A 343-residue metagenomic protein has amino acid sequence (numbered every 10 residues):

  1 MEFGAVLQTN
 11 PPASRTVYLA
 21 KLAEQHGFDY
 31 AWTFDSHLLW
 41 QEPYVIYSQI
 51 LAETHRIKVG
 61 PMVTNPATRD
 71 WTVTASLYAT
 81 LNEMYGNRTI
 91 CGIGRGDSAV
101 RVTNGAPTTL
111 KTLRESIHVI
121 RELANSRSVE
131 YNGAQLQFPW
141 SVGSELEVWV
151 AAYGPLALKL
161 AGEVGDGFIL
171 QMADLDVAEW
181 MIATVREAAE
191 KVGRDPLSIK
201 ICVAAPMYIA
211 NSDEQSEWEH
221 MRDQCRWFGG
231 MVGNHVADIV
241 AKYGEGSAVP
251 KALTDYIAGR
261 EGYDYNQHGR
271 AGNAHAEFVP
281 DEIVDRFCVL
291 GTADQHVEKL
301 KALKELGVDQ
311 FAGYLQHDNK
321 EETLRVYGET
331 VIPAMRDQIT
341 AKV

Functional and structural regions predicted by a protein language model:
M1-M62, L146, I339, V343: N-terminal beta1-alpha1-beta2 module of alpha/beta enzyme domains
E2-S14, T64-W71, V142-Y153, M207-A210 (+1 more regions): Active-site mouth loops of central-metabolism enzymes
F3-L7, A31-T33, K58-M62, T89-I93 (+4 more regions): Hydrophobic faces of well-ordered beta-strands that scaffold small-molecule active sites in alpha/beta enzyme cores
P11-A23, L77, A152-L160, T292-A302: Short, acidic/polar
A23, G27, I50, L81 (+8 more regions): Conserved, mostly hydrophobic/aromatic
F28, G86, G165-D166, V308: A structural motif
Y30-E53, N65, D97, M172-L175 (+1 more regions): Glycine-rich, proline-tolerant flexible connector loops at the mouths of alpha/beta enzymes
A106-F138, A183-T184, A189-E305, R336-V343: An alpha-helical appendage that flanks or caps ligand/catalytic pockets
